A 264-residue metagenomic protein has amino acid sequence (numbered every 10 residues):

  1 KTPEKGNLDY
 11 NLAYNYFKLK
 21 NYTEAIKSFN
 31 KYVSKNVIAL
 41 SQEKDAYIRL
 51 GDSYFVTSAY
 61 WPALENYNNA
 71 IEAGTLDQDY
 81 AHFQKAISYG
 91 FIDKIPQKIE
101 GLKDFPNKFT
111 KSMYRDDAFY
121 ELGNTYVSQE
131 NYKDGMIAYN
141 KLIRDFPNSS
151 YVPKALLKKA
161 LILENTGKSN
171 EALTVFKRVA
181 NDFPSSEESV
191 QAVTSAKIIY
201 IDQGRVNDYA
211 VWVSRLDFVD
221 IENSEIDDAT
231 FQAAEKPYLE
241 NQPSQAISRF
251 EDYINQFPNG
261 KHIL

Functional and structural regions predicted by a protein language model:
K1-L264: Acidic, polar-rich low-complexity tracts and alpha-helical solenoid repeat scaffolds
